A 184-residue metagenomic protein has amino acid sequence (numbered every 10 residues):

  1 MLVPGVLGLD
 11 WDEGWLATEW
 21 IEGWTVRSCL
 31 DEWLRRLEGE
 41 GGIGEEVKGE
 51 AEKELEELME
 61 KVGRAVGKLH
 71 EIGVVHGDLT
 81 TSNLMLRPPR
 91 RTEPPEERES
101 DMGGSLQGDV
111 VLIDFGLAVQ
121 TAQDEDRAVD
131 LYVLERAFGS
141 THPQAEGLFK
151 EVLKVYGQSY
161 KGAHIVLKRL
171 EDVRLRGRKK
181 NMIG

Functional and structural regions predicted by a protein language model:
V3-M59: Conserved structural core of kinase catalytic domains
E22, T81, L117: Short, glycine/acidic-enriched loop or turn micro-motifs at the edges of active sites
E71-T81, L86: Catalytic-loop of the protein kinase fold
L86-Q107: Activation-loop N-terminal segment of eukaryotic-like protein kinases
S100-G184: C-lobe/activation-segment region of protein kinase-like
